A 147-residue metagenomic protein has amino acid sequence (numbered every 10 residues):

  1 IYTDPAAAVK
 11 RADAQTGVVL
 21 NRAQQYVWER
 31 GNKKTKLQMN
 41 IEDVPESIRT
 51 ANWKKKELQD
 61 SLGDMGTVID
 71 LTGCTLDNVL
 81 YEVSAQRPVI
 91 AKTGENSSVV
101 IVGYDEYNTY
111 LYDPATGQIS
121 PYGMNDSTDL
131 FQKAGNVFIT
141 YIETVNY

Functional and structural regions predicted by a protein language model:
Y2-Y147: Conserved active-site-adjacent core of cysteine acyl-enzyme catalytic domains
